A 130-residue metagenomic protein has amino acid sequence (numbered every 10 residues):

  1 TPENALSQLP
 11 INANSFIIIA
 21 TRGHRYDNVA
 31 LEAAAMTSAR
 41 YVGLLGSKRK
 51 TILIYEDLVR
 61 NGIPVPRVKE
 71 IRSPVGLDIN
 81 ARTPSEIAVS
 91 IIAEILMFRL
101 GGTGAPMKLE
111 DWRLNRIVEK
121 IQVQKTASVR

Functional and structural regions predicted by a protein language model:
E3-A13: Short amphipathic alpha-helix with an adjacent loop that forms part of the alpha/beta core around
S7, N28, I52: Alpha-helical elements of the RecA-like P-loop NTPase motor core of helicases
N14-I17, D27: Switch/coupling sub-region of P-loop NTPases
F16, T21, E32-L58: ADP-ribose/adenylate-binding Rossmann-like module
G23-R25: Short beta->alpha connector loops
L45-R130: Adenosine-phosphate binding glycine-rich loop
